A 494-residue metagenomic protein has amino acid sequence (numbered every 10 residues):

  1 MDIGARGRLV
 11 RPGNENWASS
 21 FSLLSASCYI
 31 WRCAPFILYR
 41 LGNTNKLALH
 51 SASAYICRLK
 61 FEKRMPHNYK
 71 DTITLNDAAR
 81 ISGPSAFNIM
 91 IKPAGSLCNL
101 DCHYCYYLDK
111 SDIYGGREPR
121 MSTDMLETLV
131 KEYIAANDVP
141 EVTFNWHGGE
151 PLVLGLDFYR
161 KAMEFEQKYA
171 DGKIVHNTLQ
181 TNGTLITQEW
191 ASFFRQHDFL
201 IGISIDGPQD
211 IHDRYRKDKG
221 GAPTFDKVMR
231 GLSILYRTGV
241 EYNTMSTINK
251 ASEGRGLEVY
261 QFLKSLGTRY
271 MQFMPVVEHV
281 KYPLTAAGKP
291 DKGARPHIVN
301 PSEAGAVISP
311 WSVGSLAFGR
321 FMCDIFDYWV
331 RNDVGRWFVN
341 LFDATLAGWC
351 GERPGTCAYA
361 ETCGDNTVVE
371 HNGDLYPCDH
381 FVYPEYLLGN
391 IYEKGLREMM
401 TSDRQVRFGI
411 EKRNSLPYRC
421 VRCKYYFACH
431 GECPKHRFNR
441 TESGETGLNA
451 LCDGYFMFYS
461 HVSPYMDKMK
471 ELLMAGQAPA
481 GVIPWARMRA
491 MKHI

Functional and structural regions predicted by a protein language model:
V10, S22-S25, Y29-I30, P35-N88 (+5 more regions): Flexible, acidic/Gly-rich N-terminal and inter-domain linker regions that tether and position cofactor-handling modules
H67-S192, Q196-H197: Conserved alpha-helical substructure of the radical SAM core
C98, C102-C105, C357, C363 (+5 more regions): Short cysteine clusters
V130-K131, A135, V153-Q272, H279-K281 (+1 more regions): Conserved AdoMet/S-adenosylmethionine-binding subsite of the radical SAM
R216-D226, S233, R237-A358, T362 (+2 more regions): Radical SAM enzyme [4Fe-4S]-AdoMet core and its adjacent flexible, acidic and glycine-rich loops/tails across
E370: Short, acidic, Ser/Thr-enriched surface-loop or helix-capping motifs
V382-I494: Flexible mid-to-C-terminal extensions adjoining Fe-S/redox cofactors in radical SAM and related proteins
